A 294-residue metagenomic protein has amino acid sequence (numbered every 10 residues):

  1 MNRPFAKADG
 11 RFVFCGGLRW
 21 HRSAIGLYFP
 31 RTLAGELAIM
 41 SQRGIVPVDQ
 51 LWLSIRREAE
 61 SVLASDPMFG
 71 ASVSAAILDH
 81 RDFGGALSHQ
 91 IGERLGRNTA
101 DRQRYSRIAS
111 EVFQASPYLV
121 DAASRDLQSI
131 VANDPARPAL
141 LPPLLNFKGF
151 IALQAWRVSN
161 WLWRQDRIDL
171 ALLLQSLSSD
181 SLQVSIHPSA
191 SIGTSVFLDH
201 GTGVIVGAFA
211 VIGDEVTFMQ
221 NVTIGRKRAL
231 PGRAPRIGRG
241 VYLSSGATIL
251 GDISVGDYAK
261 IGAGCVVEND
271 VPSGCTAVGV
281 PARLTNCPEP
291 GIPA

Functional and structural regions predicted by a protein language model:
N2, V13-H21, G26-L177, A294: Terminal amphipathic alpha-helical/low-complexity segments used for targeting or macromolecular assembly
S179-E289: Structural signal for interior beta-strand "rungs" in well-ordered beta-sheet cores of soluble enzyme domains
